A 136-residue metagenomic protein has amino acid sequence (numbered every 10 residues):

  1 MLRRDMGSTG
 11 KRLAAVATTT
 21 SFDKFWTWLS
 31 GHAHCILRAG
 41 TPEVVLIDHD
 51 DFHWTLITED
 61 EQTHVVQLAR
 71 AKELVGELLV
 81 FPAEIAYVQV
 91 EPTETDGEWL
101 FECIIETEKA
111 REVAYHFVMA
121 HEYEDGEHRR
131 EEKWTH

Functional and structural regions predicted by a protein language model:
M1-H136: Short beta-rich binding modules
